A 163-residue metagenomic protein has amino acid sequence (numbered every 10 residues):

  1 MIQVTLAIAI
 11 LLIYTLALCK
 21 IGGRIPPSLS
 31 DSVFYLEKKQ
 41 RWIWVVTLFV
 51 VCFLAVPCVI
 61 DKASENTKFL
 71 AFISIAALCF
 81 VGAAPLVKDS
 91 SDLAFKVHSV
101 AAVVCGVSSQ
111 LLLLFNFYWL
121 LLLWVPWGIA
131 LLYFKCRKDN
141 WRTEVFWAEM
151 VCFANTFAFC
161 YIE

Functional and structural regions predicted by a protein language model:
M1-I2, P57-K68, L111-L121, E163: Helix-coil boundary and interhelical linker segments in multi-pass alpha-helical membrane proteins
M1-S64: N-terminal topogenic module of multi-pass integral membrane proteins
Q3-V4, E37-V51, S74, H98-G106 (+2 more regions): Alpha-helical transmembrane segments of polytopic membrane proteins
Y14-I21, F80-L86, L132: Transmembrane alpha-helical segments that form the membrane-embedded catalytic/substrate-channel core of multi-pass
Y35-E37, I60-T67, D89-A94, C136-V145: Membrane-interface helix-boundary motifs at transmembrane edges
K68-V125: Membrane-proximal helix-loop-helix units in multi-pass membrane proteins
N116-E163: Terminal transmembrane helical module of multi-pass membrane proteins
